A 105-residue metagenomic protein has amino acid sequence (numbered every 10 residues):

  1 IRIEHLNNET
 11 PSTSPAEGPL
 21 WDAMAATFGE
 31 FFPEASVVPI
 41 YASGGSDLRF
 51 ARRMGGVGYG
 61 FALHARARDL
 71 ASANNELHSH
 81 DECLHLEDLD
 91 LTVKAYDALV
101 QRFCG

Functional and structural regions predicted by a protein language model:
I1-D97, Q101-G105: Metal-dependent amide/peptide-bond hydrolase catalytic core, centered on the "pita-bread" metallohydrolase fold
